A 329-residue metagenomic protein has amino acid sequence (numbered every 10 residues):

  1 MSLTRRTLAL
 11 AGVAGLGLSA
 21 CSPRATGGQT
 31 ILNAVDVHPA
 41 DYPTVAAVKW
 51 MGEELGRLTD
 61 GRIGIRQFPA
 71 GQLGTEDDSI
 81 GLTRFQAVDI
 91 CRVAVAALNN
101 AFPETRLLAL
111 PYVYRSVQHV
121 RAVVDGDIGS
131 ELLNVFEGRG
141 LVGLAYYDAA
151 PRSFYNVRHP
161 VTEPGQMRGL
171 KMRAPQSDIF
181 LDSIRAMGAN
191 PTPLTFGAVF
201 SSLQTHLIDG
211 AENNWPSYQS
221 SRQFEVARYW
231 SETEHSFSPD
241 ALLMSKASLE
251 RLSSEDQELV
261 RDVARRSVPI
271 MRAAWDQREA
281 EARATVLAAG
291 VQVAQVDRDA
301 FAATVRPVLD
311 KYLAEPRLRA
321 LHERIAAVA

Functional and structural regions predicted by a protein language model:
S2-L3, A9-H119, I128, F136-A329: N-terminal secretory/targeting leader peptides
